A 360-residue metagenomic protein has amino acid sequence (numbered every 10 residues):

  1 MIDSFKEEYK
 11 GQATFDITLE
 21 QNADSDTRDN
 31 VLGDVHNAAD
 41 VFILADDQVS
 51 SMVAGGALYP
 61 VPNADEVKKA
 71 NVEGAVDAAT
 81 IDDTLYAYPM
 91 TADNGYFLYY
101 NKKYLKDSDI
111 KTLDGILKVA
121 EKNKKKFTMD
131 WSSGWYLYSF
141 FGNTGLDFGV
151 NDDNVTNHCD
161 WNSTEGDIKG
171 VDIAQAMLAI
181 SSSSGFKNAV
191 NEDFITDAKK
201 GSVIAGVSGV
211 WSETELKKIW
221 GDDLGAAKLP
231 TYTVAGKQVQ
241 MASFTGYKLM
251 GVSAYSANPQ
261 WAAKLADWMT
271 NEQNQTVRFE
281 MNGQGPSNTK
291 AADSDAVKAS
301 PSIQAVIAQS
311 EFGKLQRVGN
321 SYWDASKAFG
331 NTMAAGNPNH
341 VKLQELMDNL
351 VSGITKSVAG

Functional and structural regions predicted by a protein language model:
E8-E73, K103, S108, I204-A205: Extracytoplasmic "Venus flytrap"/periplasmic binding protein-like
T27-A38, G55, Y104, K118-K122 (+4 more regions): Short helices/loops that flank or line small-molecule/ion binding pockets
N30-G33, N37-D40, K68-Y100, K125-M129 (+2 more regions): A structural signal for short loop-to-beta-strand junctions that line the ligand-binding cleft of periplasmic/secreted
D46-Y96, S108, D114, A226-K228 (+1 more regions): Hinge/lid segment of periplasmic solute-binding proteins
Y86-M90, Y96, G115-N162, V203: Extracytoplasmic/periplasmic solute-binding protein
T156-N188: Glycine-centered hinge/linker elements that transmit conformational signals in sensory and ligand-binding systems
K218-M281: Extracytoplasmic/periplasmic substrate-recognition and gating elements
A308-G360: Conserved C-terminal helix/tail region of periplasmic/extracytoplasmic solute-binding proteins
